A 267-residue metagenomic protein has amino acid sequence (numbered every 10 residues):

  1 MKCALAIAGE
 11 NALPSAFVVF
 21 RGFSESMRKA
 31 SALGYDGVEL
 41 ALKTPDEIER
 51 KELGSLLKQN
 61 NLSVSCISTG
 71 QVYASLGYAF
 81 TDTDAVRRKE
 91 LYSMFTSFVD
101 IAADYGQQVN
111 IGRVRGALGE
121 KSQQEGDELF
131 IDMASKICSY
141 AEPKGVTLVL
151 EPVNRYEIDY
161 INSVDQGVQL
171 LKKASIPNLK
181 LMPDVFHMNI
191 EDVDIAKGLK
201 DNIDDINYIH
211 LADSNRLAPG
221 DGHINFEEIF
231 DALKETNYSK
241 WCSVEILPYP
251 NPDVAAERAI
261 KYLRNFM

Functional and structural regions predicted by a protein language model:
M1-G34, K51, I161-P183, H187-M267: Histidine-acidic metal/acid-base catalytic patches
M1-V99, A103, K261-M267: N-terminal pre-domain/capping segments
V19-R21, Y78-K180, D192: Active-site acidic/histidine proton-transfer and metal-coordination neighborhood in alpha/beta enzyme cores
E39, C66-S68, N110-I111, V149 (+2 more regions): Conserved beta-strand positions in the central sheet of alpha/beta enzyme cores
L42-P45, Q71, R113, D213 (+1 more regions): Residues that line or immediately flank small-molecule/substrate-binding pockets and catalytic motifs
E52-N60, M133-A141, G198-D201, E228-A232: Catalytic-core regions built around general acid/base machinery
Q71-G77, G116-L118, L211-R216: Conserved radical SAM core fold
